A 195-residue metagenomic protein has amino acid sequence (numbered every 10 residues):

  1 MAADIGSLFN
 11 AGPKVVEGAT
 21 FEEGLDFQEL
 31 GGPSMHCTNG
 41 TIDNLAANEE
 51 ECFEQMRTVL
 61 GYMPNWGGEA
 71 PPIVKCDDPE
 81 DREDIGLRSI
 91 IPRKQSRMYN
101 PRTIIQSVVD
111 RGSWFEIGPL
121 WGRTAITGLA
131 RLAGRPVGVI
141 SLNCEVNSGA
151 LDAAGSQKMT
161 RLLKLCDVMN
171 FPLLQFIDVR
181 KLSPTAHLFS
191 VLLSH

Functional and structural regions predicted by a protein language model:
M1-G68, V179-H195: Conserved catalytic cores of soluble enzyme domains, especially glycine-rich substrate-binding beta-alpha loops
I5-G6, D77, G134-R135: Short hydrophobic/aromatic-rich motifs at helix boundaries and adjacent loops
I5-L8, G12-P13, G18, E22 (+7 more regions): Generic secondary-structure boundary/loop-capping signal
L8-V16, L30, T41-I42, M56 (+6 more regions): Long, contiguous hydrophobic alpha-helical segments, chiefly transmembrane helices and signal peptides
E22-E23, G40-A47, P92-Y99, C144-L151: Short, exposed beta-strand "edge-strand" segments with a Pro/Gly-rich flavor and a Y/T-containing core
G31-P33, K75-D78, V168-P172: Short C-terminal domain-edge/linker segments immediately following a structured domain
N48-I105: Terminal amphipathic helices with adjacent charged low-complexity linkers/tails
S96-H195: Non-catalytic terminal/interface segments that mediate subunit docking, oligomerization, and allosteric communication
